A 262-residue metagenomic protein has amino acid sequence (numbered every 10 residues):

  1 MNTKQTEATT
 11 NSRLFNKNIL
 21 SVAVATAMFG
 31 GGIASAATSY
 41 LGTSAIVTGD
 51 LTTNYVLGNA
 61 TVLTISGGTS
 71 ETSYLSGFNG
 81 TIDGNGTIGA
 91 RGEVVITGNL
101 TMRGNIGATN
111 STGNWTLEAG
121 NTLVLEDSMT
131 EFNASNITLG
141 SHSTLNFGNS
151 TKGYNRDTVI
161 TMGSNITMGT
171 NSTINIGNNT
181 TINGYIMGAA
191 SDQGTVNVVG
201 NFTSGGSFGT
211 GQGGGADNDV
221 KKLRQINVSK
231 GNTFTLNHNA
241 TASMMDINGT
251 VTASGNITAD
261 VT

Functional and structural regions predicted by a protein language model:
M1-A25: Bacterial Sec-dependent N-terminal signal peptides
V24-A27, S39-Y40: Short acidic/polar, Gly/Pro-enriched loop/turn segments located at secondary-structure boundaries
G31-A37: Sec/Tat signal peptide C-region and signal peptidase I cleavage site
A37-D50, V56-S76, G86-G107, T116-E131 (+3 more regions): Extracellular beta-strand-rich, repetitive "passenger/adhesive" scaffolds that bind or process carbohydrates
I82: P-loop NTPase catalytic core of nucleic-acid-dependent motor ATPases
N110: Acidic, glycine/polar-enriched metal-coordinating patches/loops that mediate binding to polyanionic ligands
